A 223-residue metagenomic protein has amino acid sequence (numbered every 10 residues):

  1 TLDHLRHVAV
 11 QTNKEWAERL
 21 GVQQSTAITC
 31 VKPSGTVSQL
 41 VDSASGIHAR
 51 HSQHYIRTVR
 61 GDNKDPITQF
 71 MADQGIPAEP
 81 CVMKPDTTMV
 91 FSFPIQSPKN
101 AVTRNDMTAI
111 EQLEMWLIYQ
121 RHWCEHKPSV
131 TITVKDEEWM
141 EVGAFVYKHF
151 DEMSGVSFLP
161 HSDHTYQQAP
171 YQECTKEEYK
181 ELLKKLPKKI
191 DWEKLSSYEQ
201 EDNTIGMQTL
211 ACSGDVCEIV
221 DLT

Functional and structural regions predicted by a protein language model:
T1-K32: Internal maturation/activation junctions in enzymes
R6, E18, P33, L40-G206: Catalytic alpha/beta core of large soluble enzyme barrels
T26, Q39-L40: Short capping micro-motif at the N-terminus of alpha-helices
N203-T223: Short acidic, low-complexity intrinsically disordered linear motifs used for protein-protein interactions
